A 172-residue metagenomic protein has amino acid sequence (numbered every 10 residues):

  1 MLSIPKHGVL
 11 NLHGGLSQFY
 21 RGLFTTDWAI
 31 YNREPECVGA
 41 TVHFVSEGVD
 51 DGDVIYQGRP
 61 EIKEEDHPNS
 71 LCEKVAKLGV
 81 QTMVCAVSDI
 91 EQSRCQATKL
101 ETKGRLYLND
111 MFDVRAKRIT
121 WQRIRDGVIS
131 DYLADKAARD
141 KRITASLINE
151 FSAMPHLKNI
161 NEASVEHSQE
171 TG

Functional and structural regions predicted by a protein language model:
M1-R125: Donor/substrate-binding cores of folate-linked one-carbon enzymes
L100-G172: An anion-binding loop in the catalytic cleft
